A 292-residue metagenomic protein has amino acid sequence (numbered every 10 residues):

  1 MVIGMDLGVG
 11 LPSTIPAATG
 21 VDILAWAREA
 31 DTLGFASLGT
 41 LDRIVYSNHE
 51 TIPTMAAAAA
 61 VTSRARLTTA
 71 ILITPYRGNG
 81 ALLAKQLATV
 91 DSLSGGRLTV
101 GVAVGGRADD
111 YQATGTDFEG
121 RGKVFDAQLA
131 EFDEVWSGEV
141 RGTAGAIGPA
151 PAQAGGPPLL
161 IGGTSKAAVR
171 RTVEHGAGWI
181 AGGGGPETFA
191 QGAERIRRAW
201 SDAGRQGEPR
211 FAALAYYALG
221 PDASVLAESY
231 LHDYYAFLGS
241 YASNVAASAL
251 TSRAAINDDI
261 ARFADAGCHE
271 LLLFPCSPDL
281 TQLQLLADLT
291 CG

Functional and structural regions predicted by a protein language model:
M1-G292: Active-site-adjacent structural elements that line small-molecule/cofactor binding pockets in enzymes
